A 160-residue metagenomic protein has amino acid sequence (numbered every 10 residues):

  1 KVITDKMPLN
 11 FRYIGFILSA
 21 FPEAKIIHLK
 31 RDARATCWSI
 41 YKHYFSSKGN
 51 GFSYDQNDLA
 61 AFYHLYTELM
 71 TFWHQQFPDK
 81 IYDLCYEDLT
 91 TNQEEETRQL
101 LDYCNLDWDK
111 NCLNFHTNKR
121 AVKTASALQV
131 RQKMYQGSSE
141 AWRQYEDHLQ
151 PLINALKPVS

Functional and structural regions predicted by a protein language model:
K1-L18: Glycine-rich phosphate-binding loop used to anchor ATP phosphates in small-molecule kinases, encompassing both
K1-V2, I40-D83, T91-S160: PAPS-dependent sulfotransferases, especially Golgi type II membrane carbohydrate sulfotransferases
I3-D5, K25-K30, D83-Y86: Structured core elements
P8-F11, D32-A35, H43, E87-T91: Short, solvent-exposed loop/turn segments at secondary-structure junctions
R12, P22, N105: Hydrophobic/aromatic-lined pockets within catalytic cores
R12-G15, W38, E94: Short N-terminal helix/helix-N-cap motif within the alpha/beta-hydrolase-1
I17-K42: Conserved phosphate-donor/acceptor-positioning beta-strand/loop module used by diverse small-molecule
